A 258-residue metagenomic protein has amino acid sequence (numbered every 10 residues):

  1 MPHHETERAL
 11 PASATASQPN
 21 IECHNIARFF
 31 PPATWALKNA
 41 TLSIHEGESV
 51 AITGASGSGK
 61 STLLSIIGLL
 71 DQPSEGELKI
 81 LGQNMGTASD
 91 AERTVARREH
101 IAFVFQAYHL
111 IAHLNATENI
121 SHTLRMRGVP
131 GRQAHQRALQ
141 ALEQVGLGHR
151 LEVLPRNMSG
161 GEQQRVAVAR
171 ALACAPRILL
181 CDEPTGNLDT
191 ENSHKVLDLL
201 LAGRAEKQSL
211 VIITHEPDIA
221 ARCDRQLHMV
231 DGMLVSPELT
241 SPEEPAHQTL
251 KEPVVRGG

Functional and structural regions predicted by a protein language model:
M1-R28, S236-G258: ABC-family P-loop ATPase nucleotide-binding domain
P19-M229: ABC family nucleotide-binding domain
Q226-L239: H-loop (His-switch) and adjacent beta-strand-loop-beta switch element of ABC-type ATPase nucleotide-binding domains
